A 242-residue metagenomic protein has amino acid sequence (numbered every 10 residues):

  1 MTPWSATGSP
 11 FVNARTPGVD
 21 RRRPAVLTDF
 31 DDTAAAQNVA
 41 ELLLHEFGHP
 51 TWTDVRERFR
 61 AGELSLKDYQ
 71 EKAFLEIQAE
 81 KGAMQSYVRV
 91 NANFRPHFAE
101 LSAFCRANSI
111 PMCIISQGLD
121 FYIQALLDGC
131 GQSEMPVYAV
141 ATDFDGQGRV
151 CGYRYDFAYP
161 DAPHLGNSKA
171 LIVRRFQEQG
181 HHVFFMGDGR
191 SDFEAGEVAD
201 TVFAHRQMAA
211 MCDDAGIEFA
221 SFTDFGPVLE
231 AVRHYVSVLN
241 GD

Functional and structural regions predicted by a protein language model:
T2-K72: Active-site neighborhood of HAD-like aspartate-dependent phosphohydrolases
T2-P3, A99-P111, G118-D242: C-terminal cap/substrate-recognition subdomain and adjoining C-terminal extension of metal-dependent phosphatase-like
L27-D29, I115, M186: Short hydrophobic segments within beta-strands
F59-R60, V88, Q177: Hydrophobic residues in alpha-helical segments
K67-E100, F104, N108-I110: Metal-dependent phosphoesterase signature
